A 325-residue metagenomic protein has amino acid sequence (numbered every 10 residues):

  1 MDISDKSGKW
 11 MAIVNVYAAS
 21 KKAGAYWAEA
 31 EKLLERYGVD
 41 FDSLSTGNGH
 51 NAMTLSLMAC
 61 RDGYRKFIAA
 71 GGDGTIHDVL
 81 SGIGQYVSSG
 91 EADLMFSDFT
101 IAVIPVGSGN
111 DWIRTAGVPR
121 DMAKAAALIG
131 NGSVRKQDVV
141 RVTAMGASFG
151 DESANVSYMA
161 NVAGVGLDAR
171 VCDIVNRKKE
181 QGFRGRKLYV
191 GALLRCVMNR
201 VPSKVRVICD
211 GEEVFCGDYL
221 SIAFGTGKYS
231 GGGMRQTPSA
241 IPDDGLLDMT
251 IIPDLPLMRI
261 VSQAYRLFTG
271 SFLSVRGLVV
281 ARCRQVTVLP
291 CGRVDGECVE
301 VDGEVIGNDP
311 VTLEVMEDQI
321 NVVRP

Functional and structural regions predicted by a protein language model:
M1-A70, H77, S81, Y86 (+1 more regions): ATP/NTP phosphate-donor binding region
D2, C209-G211, C216, R235-Q236 (+1 more regions): ATP/nucleoside-binding phosphotransfer catalytic cores, i.e., glycine-rich phosphate-binding loops
A12, S43, V207, M249-I251: Generic preference for hydrophobic
N15, A52, D73, V171 (+4 more regions): A residue-level signal for conserved active-site and pocket-lining positions in enzyme catalytic cores
V16, A70-G72, I104-V106, T226: Glycine-rich beta-strand-to-loop/alpha-helix junction loops that act as flexible
R36-Y37, Q85-L220: Catalytic core of DAGKc-family lipid kinases
D78-L80, I113-T115, G233-M234, V261: Short glycine-/acidic-enriched loop or helix-start segments at secondary-structure transitions that form or flank
G164, D168, A223-T237, V305: Glycine-rich phosphate/pyrophosphate-binding beta-alpha loops
